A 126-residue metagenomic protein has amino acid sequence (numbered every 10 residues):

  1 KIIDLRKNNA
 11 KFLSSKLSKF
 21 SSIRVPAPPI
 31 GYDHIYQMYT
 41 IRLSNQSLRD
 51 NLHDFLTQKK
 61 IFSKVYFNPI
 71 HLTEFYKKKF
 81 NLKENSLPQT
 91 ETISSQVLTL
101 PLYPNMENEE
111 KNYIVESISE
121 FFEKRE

Functional and structural regions predicted by a protein language model:
K1-E126: PLP-dependent aminotransferase class I/II
